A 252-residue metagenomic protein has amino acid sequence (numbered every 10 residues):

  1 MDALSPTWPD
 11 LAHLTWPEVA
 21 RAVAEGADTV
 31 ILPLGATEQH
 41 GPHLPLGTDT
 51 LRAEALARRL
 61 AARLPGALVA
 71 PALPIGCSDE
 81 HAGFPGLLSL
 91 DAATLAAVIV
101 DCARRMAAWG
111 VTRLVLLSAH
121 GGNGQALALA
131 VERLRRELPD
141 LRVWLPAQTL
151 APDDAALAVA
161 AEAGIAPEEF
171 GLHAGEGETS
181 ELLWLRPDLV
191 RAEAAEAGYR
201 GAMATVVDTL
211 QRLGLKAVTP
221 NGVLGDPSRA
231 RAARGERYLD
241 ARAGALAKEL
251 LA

Functional and structural regions predicted by a protein language model:
M1-V115, A119-A252: Extended, histidine- and acidic-residue-enriched regions that form the cofactor-binding/catalytic faces
